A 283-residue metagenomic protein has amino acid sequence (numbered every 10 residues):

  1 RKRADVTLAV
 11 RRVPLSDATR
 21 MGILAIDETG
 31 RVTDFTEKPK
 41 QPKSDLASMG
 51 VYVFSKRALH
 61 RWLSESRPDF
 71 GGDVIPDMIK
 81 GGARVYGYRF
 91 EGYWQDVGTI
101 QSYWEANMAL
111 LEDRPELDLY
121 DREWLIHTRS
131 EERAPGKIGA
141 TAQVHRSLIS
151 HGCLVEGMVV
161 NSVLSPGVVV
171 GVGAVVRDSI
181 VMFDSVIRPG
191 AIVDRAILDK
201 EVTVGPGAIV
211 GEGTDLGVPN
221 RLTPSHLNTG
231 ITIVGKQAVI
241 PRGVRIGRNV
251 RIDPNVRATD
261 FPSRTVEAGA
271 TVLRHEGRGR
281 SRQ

Functional and structural regions predicted by a protein language model:
R1-K56, E65-S66: Conserved core of the sugar-phosphate nucleotidyltransferase
R57-A58, S64-Q283: Left-handed beta-helix
